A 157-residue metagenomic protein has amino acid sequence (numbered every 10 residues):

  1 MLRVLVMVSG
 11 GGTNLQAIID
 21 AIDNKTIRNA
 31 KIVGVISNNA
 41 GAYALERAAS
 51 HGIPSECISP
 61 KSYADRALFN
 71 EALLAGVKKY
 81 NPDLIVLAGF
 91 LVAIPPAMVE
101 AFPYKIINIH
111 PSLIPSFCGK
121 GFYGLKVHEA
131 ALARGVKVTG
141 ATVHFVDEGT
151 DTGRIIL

Functional and structural regions predicted by a protein language model:
M1-L157: One-carbon transfer enzymes
